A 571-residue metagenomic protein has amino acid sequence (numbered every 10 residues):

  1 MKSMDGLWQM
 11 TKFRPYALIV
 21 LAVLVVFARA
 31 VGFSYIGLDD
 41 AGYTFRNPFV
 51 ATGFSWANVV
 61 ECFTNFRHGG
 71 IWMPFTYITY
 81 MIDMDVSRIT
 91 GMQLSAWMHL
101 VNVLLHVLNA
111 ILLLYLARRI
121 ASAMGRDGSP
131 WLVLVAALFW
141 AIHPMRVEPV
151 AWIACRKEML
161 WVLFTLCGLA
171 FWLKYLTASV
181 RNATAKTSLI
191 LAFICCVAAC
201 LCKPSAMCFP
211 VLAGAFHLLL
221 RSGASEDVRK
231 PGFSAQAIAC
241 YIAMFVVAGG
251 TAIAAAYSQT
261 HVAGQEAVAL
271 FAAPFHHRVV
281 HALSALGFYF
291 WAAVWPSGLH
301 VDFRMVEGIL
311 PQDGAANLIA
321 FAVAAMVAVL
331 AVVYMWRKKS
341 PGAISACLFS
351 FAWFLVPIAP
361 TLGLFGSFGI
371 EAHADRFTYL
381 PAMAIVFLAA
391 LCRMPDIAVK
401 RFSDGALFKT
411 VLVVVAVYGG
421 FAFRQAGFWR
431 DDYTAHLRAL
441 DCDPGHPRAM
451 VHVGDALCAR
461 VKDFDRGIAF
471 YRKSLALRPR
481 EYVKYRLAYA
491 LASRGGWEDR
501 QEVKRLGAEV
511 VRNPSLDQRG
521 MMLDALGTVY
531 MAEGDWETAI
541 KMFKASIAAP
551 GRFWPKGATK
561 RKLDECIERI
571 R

Functional and structural regions predicted by a protein language model:
K2-A459, D463-A490, G495: Polytopic membrane enzymes that build or remodel cell-surface glycoconjugates and lipids
C442, L477, N513-S515, A549: Structural marker of alpha-solenoid helical repeat scaffolds
P447-R448, E481-V483, D517-M521, F553-W554: Helix-start (N-cap) detector for alpha-helical repeat units in TPR-like alpha-solenoids, especially tetratricopeptide
M450-L457, F470, K484-L491, L506 (+3 more regions): TPR/Sel1-like alpha-solenoid repeat signature
G467-F470, D499-R512: Alpha-helical repeat scaffolds
L475-A476, I540-G551: TPR/TPR-like (Sel1-like) alpha-helical repeat modules
P550-R571: Terminal, low-structured helical/coil segments at or just beyond the last alpha-helical repeat
